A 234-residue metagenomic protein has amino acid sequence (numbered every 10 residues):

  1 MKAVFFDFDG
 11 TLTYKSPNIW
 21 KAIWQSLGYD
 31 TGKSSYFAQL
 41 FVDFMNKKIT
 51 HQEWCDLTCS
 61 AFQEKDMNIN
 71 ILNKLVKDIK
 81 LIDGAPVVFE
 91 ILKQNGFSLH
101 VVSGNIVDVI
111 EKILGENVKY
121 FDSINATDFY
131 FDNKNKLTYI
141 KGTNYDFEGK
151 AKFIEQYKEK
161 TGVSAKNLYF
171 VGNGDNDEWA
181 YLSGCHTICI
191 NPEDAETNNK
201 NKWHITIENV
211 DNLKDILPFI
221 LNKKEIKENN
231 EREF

Functional and structural regions predicted by a protein language model:
M1-Q52, D56, S60: Active-site neighborhood of HAD-like aspartate-dependent phosphohydrolases
I49-V87: Metal-dependent phosphoesterase signature
L75-P86, V102-G104, T143-E148: Conserved beta-strand/loop elements of the cytosolic catalytic core of P-type E1-E2 ATPases, chiefly in the P-domain
A85-E116, F121-D128: Substrate-recognition element of Asp-dependent hydrolases with the DxDx(T/V) motif
S103, N167-E208: Acidic, Mg2+-coordinating phosphoryl-transfer loop and its flanking beta/alpha structural elements, shared across
V118-Y145: Histidine/lysine/aspartate-rich catalytic loop segments that bind and position anionic ligands
I140-F153, V210-L213, N222-F234: A polyampholytic, Gly/Pro-enriched intrinsically disordered region
E148-E178: Conserved Lys-Pro-Asp/Glu-containing loop-to-beta segment of HAD-superfamily phosphomonoesterases, centered on
